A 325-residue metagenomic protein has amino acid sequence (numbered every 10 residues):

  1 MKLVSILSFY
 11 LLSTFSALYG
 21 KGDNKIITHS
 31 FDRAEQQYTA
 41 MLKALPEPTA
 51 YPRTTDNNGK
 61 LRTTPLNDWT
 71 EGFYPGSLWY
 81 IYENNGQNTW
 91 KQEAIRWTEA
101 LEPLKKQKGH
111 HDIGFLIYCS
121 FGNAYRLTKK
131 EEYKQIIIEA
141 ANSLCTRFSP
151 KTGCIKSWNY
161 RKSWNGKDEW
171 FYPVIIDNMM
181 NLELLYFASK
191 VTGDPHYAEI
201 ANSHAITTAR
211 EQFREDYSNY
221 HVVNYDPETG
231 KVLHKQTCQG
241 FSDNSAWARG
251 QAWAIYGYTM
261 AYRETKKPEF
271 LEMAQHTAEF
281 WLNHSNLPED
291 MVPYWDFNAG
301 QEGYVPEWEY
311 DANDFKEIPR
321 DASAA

Functional and structural regions predicted by a protein language model:
M1-K25: Bacterial Sec-dependent N-terminal signal peptides
K21-A325: Glycan-recognition and catalytic cores of secretory/periplasmic carbohydrate-active enzymes
